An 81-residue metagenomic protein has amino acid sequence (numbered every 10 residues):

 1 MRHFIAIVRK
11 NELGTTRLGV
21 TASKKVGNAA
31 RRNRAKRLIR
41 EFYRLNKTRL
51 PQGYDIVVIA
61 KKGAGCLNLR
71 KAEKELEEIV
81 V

Functional and structural regions predicted by a protein language model:
M1-V81: Positively charged, solvent-exposed patches that mediate nucleic-acid binding
